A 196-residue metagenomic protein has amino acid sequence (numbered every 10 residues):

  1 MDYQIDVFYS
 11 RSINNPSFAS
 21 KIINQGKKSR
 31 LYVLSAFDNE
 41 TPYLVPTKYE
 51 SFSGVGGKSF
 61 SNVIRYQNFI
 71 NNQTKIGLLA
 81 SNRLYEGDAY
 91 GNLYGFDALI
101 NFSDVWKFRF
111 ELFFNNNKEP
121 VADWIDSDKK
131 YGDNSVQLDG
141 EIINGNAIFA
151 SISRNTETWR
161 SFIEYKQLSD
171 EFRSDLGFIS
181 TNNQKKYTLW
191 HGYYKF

Functional and structural regions predicted by a protein language model:
M1, R109-W159, E164-I179: Outer-membrane beta-barrel translocator/channel fold
D6-V7, Y43-F52, S81-L84, D133-L138 (+1 more regions): Extracellular loop and loop/strand-boundary signature of outer-membrane beta-barrel proteins
N14-F18, Q25, G57-N62, Y90-Y94 (+2 more regions): Residues that define the transmembrane beta-barrel architecture of outer-membrane proteins
I23-G26, Q67-I70, I100-F102, S153-T156 (+2 more regions): Residue-level signature of outer-membrane beta-barrel architecture
K28-V33, E40, N72-G77, D104-F110 (+1 more regions): Repeated loop/turn-to-beta-strand initiation elements of outer-membrane beta-barrel proteins
A36-D38, S81-R83, F113-N115, E164-L168 (+1 more regions): Outer-membrane beta-barrel pore domains and translocons
Y43-E50, G87-Y94, P120-S127, R173-I179: Outer-membrane beta-barrel translocator domains and adjoining extracellular loop/strand segments of Gram-negative
Y49-S53, G57, G95-D97, I125-G132 (+2 more regions): Flexible, surface-exposed loop regions and adjacent strand-edge segments of Gram-negative outer-membrane beta-barrel
